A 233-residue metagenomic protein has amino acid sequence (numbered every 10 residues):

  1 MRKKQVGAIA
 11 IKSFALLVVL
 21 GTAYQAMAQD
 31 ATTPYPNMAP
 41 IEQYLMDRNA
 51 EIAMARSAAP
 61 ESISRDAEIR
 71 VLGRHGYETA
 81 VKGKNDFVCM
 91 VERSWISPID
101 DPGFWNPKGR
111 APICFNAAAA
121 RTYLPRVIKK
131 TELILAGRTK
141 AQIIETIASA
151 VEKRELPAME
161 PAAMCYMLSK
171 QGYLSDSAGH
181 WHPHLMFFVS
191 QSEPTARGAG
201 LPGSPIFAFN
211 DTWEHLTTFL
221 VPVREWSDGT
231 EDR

Functional and structural regions predicted by a protein language model:
R2-F14: Bacterial N-terminal signal peptides that target proteins for export
L16-L20: Hydrophobic alpha-helical membrane-embedded or membrane-associated segments
D30-R233: Primary mode marks residue(s) on the alpha4-beta5-alpha5 output face of response regulator receiver
